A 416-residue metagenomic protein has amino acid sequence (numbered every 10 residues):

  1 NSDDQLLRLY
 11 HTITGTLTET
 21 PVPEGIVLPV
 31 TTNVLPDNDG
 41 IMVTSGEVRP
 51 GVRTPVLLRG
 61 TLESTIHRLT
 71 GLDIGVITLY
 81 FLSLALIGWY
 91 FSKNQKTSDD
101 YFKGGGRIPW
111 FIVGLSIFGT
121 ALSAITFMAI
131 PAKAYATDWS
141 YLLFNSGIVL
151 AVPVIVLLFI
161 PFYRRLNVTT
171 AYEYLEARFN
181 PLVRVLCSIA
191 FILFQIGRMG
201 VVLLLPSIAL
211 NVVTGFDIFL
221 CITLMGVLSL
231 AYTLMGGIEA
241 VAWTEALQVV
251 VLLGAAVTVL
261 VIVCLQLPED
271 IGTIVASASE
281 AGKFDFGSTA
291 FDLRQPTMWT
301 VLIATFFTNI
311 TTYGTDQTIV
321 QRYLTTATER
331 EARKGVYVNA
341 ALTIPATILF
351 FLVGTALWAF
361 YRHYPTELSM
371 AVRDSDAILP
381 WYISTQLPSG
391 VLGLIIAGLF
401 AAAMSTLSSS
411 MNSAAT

Functional and structural regions predicted by a protein language model:
N1-L69: Kelch-like beta-propeller repeat domains
I66-F127, T233-G236, A255-V261, P268: Membrane-interface "cap" regions at the ends of multi-pass membrane proteins
L69-L84, A132-V168, Y172-E173, T300-V301 (+1 more regions): Extracellular loop-to-transmembrane helix junctions
S83-T97, V113-P131, G147-T169, L228-L230 (+3 more regions): Juxtamembrane transmembrane-helix boundary signature
D100-G105, A132-K133, L158-R165, Y172-A177 (+8 more regions): Helix-loop junctions at the membrane interface of multi-pass solute transporters
G104-G119, Y141, L166-G197, A327-R330 (+2 more regions): Transmembrane-helix boundary/entry motifs in multi-pass membrane transporters
G106-I108, A129-L143, V250-G393: Loop-to-helix junctions at membrane interfaces in multi-pass transport proteins
L142-L234, A304-T312, A401-S409: Helix-loop-helix module between adjacent transmembrane segments
